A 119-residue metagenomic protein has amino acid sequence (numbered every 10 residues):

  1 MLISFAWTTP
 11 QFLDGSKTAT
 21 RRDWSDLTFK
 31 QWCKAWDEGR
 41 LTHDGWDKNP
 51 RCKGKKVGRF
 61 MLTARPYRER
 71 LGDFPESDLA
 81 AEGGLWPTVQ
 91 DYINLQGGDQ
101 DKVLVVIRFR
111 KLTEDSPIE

Functional and structural regions predicted by a protein language model:
M1-E119: Structured alpha/beta reader/binder surfaces that contact nucleic acids or chromatin modification marks
